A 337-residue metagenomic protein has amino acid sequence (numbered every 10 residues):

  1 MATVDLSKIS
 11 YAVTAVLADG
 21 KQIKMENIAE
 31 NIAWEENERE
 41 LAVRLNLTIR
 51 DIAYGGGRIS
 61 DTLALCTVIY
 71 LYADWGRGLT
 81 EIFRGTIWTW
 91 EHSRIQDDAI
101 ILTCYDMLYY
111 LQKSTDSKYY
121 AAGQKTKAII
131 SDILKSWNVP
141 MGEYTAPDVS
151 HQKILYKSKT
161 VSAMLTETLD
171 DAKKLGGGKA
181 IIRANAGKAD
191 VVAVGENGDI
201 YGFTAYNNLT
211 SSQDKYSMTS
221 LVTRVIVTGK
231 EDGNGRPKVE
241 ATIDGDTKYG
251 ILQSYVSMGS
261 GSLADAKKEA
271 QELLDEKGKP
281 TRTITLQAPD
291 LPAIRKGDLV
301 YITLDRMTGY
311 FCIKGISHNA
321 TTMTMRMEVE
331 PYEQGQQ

Functional and structural regions predicted by a protein language model:
M1-Y109, D199, F203-D214: Assembly/oligomerization scaffold segments
A2-G20, D170, G178-E276, R282-N319 (+1 more regions): Acidic, small/polar-enriched beta strand-loop surface segments
N31, E81-T86, I101, T115-S117 (+3 more regions): Well-ordered beta-strand positions in beta-sheet-rich domains
N46-L47, C104, S117-G142, Y156-R183 (+2 more regions): Amphipathic, non-transmembrane alpha-helical segments in extracytoplasmic/periplasmic proteins
I49-D51, C104-D106, A193-G195, G229 (+1 more regions): Flexible glycine-/small-residue-rich
E91, L108, S317-A320, E333: A generic structural motif
D97-L111, E143-Y216: Short beta-strand-centered interaction patches in the first periplasmic/extracellular domains of large envelope
D98-T115, T324-Q337: Short solvent-exposed strand/turn elements
